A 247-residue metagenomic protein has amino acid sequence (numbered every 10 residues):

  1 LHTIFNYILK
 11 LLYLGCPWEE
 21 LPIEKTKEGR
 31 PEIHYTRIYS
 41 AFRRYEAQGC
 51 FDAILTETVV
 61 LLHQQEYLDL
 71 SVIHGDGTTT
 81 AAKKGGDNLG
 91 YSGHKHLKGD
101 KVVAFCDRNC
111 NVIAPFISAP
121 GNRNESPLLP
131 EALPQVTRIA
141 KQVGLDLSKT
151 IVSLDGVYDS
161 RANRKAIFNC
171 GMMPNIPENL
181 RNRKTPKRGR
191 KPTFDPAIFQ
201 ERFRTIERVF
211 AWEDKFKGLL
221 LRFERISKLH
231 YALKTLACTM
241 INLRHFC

Functional and structural regions predicted by a protein language model:
L1-C247: Short alpha-helical elements
